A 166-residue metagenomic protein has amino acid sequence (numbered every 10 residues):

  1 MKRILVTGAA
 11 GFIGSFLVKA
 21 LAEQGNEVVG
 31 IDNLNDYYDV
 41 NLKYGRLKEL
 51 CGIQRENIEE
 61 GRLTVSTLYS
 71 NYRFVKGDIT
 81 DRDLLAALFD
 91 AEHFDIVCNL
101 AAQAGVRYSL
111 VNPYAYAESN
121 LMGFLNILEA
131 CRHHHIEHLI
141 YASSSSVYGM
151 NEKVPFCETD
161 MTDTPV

Functional and structural regions predicted by a protein language model:
M1-V166: N-terminal Rossmann-like NAD(P)+-binding domain of SDR-like oxidoreductases, especially those catalyzing
